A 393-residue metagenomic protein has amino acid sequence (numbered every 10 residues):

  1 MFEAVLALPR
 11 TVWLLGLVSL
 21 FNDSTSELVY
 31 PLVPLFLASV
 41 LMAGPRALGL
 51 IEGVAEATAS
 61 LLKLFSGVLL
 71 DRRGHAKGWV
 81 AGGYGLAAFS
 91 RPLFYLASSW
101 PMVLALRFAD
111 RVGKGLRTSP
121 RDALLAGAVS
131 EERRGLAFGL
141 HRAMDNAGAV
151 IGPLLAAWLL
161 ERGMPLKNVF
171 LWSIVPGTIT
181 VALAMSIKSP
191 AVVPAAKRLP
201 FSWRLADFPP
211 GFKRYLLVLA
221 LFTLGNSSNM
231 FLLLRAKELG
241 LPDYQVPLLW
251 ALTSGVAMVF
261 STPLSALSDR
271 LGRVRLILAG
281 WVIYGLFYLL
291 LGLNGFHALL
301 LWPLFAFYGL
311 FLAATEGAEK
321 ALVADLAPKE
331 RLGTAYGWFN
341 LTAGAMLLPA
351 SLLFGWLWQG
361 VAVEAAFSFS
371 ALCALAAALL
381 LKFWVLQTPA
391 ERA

Functional and structural regions predicted by a protein language model:
M1-P9, S189-V218: Juxtamembrane intracellular "pre-TM" segments in multi-pass secondary transporters
F2-E56, F212-L249: Helix-loop boundary and gating motifs at the non-cytosolic
L35-V40, I151-F170, L348-V363: Transmembrane alpha-helix termini and helix-breaking/packing motifs in multi-pass membrane transporters
L62-H75, L160, F260-R273, W358-Q359: Helix-to-loop junctions at the C-terminal end of transmembrane segments in multipass secondary transporters
G78-P92, I174, R275-L290, A371: Structural signature of the two symmetry-related core transmembrane helices
L93-L106, L293-L304: Helix-loop junctions at membrane interfaces in 12-TM secondary transporters
L106-A147: Cytoplasmic helix-loop-helix junction between adjacent transmembrane helices in 12-TM secondary transporters
I174-A195, A377-V385: C-terminal membrane-cytosol helix-exit motif in multi-pass small-molecule transporters
